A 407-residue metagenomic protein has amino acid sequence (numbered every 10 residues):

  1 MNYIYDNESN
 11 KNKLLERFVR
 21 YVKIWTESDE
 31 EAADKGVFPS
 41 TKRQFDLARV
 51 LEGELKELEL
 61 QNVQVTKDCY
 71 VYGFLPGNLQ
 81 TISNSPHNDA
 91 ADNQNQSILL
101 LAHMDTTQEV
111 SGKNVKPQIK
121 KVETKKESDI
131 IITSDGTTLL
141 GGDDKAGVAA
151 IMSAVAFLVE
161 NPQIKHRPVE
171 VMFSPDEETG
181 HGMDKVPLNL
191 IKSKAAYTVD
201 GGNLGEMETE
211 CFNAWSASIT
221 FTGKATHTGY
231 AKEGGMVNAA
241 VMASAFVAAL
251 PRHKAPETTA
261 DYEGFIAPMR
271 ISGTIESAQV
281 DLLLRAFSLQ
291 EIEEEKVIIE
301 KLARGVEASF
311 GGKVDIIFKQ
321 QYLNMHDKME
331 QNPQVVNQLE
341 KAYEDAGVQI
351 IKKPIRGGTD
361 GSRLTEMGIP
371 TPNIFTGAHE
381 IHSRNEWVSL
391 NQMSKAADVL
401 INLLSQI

Functional and structural regions predicted by a protein language model:
N2, A240-I407: Metal-dependent amide/peptide-bond hydrolase catalytic core, centered on the "pita-bread" metallohydrolase fold
Y3-Y5, K11-T41, T133, Y322 (+1 more regions): N-terminal capping segment at the start of a domain
A32-N95: A non-catalytic alpha/beta surface segment that caps or lines the substrate-entry region of metallo-dependent hydrolase
S83-P168, F173, S193, K395: Active-site metal-coordination/substrate-binding segment of hydrolases, especially metallo-dependent peptidases
L101-H103, M172-S174, Y197-D200, T220 (+1 more regions): Short beta-strand segments
T124-T138, T222-T226, A346, A378-H382: Glycine/charged-rich beta-loop-alpha catalytic/anionic-binding loops adjacent to active sites
I132-A214, A255-M269, G273, V280-L283 (+2 more regions): Acidic/histidine-rich catalytic neighborhood of metal-dependent amide-processing enzymes
A196-E233, A239-V241: Phosphate/diphosphate-binding glycine-rich loops and adjacent basic-rich segments that engage nucleotide
